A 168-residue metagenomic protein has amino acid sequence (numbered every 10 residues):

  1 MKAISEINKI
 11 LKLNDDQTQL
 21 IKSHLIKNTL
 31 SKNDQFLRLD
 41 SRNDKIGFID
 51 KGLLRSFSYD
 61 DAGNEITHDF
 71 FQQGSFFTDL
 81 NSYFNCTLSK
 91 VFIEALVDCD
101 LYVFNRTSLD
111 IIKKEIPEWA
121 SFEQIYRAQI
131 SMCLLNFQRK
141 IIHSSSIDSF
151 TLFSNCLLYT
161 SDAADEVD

Functional and structural regions predicted by a protein language model:
M1-L158: Cytosolic regulatory regions built on CNB/CRP/Popeye-like sensor folds
Y159-D168: Single conserved hydrophobic/aromatic residue that forms the stacking wall/gate of nucleotide- or nucleobase-binding
